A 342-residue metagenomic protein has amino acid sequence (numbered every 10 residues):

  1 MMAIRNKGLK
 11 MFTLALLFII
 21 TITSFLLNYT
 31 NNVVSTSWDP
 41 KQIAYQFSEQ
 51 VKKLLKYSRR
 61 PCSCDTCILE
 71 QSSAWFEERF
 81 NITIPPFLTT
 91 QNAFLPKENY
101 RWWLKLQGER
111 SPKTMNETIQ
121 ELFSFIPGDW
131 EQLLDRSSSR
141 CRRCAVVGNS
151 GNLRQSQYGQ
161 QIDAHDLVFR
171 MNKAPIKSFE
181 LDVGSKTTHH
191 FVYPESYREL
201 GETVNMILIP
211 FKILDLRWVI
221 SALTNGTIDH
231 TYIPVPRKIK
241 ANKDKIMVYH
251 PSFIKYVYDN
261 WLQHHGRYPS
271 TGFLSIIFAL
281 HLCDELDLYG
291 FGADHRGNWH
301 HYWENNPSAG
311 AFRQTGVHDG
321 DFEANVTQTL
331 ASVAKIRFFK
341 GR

Functional and structural regions predicted by a protein language model:
M2-R342: Metal-ion/cofactor- or nucleotide/acyl-coenzyme-handling active-site neighborhoods
